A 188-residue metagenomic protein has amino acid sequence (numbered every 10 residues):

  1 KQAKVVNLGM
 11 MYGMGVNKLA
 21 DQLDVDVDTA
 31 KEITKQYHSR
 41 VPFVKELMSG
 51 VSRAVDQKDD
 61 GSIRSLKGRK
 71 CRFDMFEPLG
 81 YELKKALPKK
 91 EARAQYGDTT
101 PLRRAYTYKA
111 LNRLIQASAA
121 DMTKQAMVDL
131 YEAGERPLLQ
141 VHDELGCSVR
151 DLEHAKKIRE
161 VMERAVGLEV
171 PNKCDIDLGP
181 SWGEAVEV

Functional and structural regions predicted by a protein language model:
K1-V188: Conserved catalytic core of nucleotide polymerization and phosphodiester-bond processing enzymes
